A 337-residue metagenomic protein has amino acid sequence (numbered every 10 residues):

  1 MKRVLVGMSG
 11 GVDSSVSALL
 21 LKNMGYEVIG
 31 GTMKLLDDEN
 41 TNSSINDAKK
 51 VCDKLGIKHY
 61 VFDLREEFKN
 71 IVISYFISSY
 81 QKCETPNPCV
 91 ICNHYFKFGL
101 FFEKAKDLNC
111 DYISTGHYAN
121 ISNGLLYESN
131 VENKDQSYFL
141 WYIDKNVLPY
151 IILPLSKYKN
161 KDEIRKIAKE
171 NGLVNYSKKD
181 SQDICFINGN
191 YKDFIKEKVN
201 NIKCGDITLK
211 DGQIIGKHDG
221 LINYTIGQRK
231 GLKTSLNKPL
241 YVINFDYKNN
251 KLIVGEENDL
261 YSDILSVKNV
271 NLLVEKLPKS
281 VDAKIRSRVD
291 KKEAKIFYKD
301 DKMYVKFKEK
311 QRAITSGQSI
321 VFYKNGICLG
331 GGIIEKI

Functional and structural regions predicted by a protein language model:
M1-W141, D162-E163, V242: ATP-dependent adenylation/nucleotidyltransferase module used to activate substrates
S114-N120, L125-I337: AMP-forming adenylation/ATP pyrophosphatase catalytic core
